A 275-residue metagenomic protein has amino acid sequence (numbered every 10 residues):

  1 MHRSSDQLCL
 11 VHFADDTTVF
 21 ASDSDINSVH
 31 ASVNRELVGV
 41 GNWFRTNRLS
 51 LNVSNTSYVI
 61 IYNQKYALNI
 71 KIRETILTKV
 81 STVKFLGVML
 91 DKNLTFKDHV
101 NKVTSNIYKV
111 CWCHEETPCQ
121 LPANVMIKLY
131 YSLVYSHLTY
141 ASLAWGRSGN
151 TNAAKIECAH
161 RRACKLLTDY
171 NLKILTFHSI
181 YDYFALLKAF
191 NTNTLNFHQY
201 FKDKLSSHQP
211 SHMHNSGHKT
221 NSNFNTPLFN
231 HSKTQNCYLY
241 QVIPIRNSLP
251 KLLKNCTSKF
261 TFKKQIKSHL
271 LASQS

Functional and structural regions predicted by a protein language model:
M1-A21: Active-site palm subdomain of RNA-directed nucleic acid polymerases
H2-R3, G41-F44: Metal-dependent nuclease catalytic cores in nucleic-acid-processing enzymes, especially RNase H-like/related
V11-A14, R45-Q64, G87-Y200: Non-catalytic, peripheral interaction segments enriched in hydrophobic/basic residues
T17-G41: Catalytic palm subdomain of template-directed nucleic-acid polymerases, centered on the conserved carboxylate motif
F20-I26, E74, K79, K92-N93 (+2 more regions): Short, conserved non-catalytic motifs in the polymerase core
S32-G39, N106, R162, Q265: Long, highly charged amphipathic alpha-helices
R35, L49-S81: Short, conserved micro-motifs composed of acidic
E157-S275: Short linear motifs embedded in intrinsically disordered, charge-biased segments
